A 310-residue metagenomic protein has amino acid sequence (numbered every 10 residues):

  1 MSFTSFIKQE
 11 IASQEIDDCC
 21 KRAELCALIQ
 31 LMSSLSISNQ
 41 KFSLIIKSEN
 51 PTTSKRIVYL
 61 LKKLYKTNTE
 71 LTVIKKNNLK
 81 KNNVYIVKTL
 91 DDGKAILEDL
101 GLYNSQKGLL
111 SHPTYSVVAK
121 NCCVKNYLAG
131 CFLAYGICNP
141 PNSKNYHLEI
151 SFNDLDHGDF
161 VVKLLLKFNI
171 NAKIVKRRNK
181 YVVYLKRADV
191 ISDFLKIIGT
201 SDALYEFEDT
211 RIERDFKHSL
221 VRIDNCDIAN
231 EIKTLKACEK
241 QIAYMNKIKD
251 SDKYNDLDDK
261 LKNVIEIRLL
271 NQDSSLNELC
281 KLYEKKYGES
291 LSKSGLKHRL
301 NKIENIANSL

Functional and structural regions predicted by a protein language model:
M1-I96: N-terminal low-complexity or simple alpha-helical regulatory segments that function as activation/interaction modules
E15-A23, V117-V124, Y254-D259: Structural motif
A23-L31, N126-A134, E266: Short, hydrophobic/amphipathic alpha-helical patches that form generic packing surfaces within helical domains
N39-S43, S143-K144, S275-K281: Short acidic, hydrophobic short linear motifs in intrinsically disordered regions
I46-S48, E149-N153, L282-G288: Short helix-coil junctions and helix-kink-helix linkers
K55, Y59-K81, K88-F207: DNA-contacting interfaces and partner/effector-binding or oligomerization modules in DNA-centric proteins
G199-G295: Extended mid-to-C-terminal alpha-helical interaction segments
K293, L300, A307: DNA major-groove recognition helix of helix-turn-helix
